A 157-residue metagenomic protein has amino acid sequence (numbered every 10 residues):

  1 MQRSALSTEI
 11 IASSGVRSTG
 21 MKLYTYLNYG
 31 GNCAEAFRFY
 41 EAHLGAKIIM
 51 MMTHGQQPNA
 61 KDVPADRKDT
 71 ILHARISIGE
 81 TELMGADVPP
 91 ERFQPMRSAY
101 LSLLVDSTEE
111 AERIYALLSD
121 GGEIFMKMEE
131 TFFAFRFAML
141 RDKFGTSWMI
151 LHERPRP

Functional and structural regions predicted by a protein language model:
R3-G20, I49-M52, T70-L72, S77 (+2 more regions): Vicinal oxygen chelate
T25-L27, L101: A structural signal for short, well-ordered beta-strand segments
L27-E80: Core segments of cupin and vicinal oxygen chelate
R97: Acidic/polar active-site rim loop that often engages polyanionic ligands
